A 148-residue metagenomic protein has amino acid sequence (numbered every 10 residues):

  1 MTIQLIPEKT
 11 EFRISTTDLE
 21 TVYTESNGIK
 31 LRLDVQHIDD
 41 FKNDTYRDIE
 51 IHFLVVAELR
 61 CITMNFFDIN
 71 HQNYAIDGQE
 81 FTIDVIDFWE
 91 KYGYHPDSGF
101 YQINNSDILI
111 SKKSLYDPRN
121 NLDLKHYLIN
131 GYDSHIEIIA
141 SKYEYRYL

Functional and structural regions predicted by a protein language model:
M1-L148: Surface-exposed, interaction-prone regions used to assemble/regulate multi-protein complexes
